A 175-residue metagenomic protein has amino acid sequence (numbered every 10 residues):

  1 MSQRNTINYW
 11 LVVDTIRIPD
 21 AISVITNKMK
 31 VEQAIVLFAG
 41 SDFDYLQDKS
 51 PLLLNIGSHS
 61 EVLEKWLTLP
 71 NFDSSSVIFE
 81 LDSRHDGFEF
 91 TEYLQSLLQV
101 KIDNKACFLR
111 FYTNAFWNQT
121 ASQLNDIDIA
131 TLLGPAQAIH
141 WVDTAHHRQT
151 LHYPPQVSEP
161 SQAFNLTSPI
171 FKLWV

Functional and structural regions predicted by a protein language model:
M1-F108, Y112-V175: Non-transmembrane, aqueous-exposed alpha-helical and coiled segments at domain scale
